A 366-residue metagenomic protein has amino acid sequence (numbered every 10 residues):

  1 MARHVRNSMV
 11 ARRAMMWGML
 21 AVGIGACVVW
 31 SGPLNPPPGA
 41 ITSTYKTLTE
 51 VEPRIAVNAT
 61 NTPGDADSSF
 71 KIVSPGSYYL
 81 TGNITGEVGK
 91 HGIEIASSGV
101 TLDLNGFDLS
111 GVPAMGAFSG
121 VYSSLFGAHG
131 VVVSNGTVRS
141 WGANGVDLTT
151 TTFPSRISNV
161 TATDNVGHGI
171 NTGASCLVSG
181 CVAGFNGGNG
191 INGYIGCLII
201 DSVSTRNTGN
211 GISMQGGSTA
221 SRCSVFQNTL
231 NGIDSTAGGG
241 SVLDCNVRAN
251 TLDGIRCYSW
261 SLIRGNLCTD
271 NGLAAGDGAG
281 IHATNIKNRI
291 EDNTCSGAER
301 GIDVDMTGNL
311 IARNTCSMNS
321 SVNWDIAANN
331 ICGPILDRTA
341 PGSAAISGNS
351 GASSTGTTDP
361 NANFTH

Functional and structural regions predicted by a protein language model:
M1-A11: N-terminal secretory signal peptides that target proteins for export/translocation
A14-V28: Bacterial N-terminal signal peptides
G32-G89: N-terminal domain-start segments of secreted/luminal proteins
A66-F70, L125-G127, V132, T149 (+6 more regions): Catalytic phosphate/metal-binding cores of nucleic-acid and nucleotide-processing enzymes, i.e., regions that mediate
S69, K90-E94, F118-Y122, N144-D147 (+8 more regions): Structural detector of coil-to-beta-strand junctions
K71-S74, T85-L102, G111-V132, S140-T151 (+1 more regions): Extracellular beta-strand-rich solenoid/capping regions of secreted or surface-exposed proteins that bind or remodel
S77, T81-G82, V100-D108, H129-S140 (+9 more regions): Right-handed parallel beta-helix
D303-H366: Leucine-rich solenoid repeat scaffolds
